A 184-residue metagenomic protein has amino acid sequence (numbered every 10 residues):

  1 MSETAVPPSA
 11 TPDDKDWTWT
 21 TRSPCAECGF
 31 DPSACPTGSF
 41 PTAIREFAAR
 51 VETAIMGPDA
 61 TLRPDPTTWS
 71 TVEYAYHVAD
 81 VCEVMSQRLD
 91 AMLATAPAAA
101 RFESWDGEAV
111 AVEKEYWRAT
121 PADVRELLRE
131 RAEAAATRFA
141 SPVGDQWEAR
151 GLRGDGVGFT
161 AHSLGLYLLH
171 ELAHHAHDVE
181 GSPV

Functional and structural regions predicted by a protein language model:
S2-R22, P58-A111, W147-V184: Short, contiguous alpha-helical
K15-C35: Secretory/endomembrane lumenal or extracellular ectodomains immediately following the signal peptide
C28-S33, A91-L93, R131-A132: Short low-complexity stretches enriched in small and charged residues
D31-D59, P64-D65: Short, contiguous, helix-prone interaction/anchoring segments in small proteins
P32, P36, S70, E113-T120 (+1 more regions): Short amphipathic alpha-helical segments at helix-loop
C35-S39, A94-P97, R118-A119, D123-E126: Solvent-exposed interaction patches of small proteins and small membrane subunits
A43, F47, E52-A54, A109-E148 (+1 more regions): Acidic/histidine-rich alpha-helical segments that form the ligand environment of transition-metal centers
